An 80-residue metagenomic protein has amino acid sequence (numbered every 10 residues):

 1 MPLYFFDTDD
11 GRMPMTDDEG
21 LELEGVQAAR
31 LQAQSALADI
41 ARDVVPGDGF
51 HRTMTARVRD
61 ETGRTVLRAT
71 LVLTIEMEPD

Functional and structural regions predicted by a protein language model:
M1, L23-R30, D60-R64: A short, structured loop/turn motif at beta-sheet edges
M1-T16: Short aromatic-glycine-(Arg/Gly/Cys) micro-motifs in beta-strand/loop hairpins
D7-D10, R42-P46: Intrinsically disordered, low-complexity segments enriched in polar/charged residues with Gly/Pro, especially when
T16-E24: A short, exposed loop/beta-hairpin motif centered on an aromatic-Gly-Thr core
R30-V44: Charged, amphipathic alpha-helical segments
V45-D80: C-terminal structural segments of small proteins and small subunits
